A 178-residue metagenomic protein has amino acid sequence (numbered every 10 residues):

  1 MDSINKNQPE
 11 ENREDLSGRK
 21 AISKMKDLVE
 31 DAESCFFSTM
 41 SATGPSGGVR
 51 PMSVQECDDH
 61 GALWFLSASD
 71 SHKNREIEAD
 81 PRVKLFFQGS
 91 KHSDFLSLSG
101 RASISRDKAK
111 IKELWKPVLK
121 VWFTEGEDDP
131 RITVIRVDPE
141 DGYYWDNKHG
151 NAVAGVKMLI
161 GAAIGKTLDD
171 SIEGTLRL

Functional and structural regions predicted by a protein language model:
M1-L16, D128-L178: C-terminal edge-of-domain segments
D2-F36: Active-site-proximal "nucleotidyltransferase
D27-G44, V83-F87: A short, Trp-centered hydrophobic/proline-enriched beta-strand micro-motif
T43-M52: A positional/architectural concept
M52-C57, G89: Short, charge-patterned binding micro-sites
D59-W64: Short active-site oxyanion
L66-A68, Q88: Short His-Asn-centered micro-motif
K73-D141: Short, structured beta-strand-loop surface elements
